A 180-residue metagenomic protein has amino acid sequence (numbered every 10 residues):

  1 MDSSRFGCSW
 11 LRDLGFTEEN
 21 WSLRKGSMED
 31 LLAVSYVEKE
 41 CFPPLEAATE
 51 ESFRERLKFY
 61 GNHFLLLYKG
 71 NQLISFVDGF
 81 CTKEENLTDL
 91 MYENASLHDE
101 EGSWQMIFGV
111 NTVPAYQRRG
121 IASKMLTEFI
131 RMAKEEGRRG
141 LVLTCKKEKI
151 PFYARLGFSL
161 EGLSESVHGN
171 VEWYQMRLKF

Functional and structural regions predicted by a protein language model:
M1-G15, E84: Acyl-donor-binding surface of acyltransferase catalytic domains
N20-V34: A short beta-loop-alpha structural element at the N-terminal edge of CoA-dependent acyl/N-acetyltransferase catalytic
G26, V110-T112: Hydrophobic adenine-recognition pocket in adenosine-nucleotide-binding enzymes
P44-G70, I74, D78-L97: Active-site rim helix/loop that mediates acceptor-substrate recognition in acyltransferases
S75-V110, Q117, S166-E172: Conserved acyl-donor/pantetheine-binding loop and adjacent beta-alpha core of acyl/acetyltransferases and related
E84, T144, A154, S159-Q175: Conserved catalytic-core motifs of GNAT/GCN5-like acyltransferases
T112, R118-R131: Conserved acetyl-CoA-binding loop-helix of GNAT-fold acetyltransferases
L126, R131-K146: Conserved GNAT acetyl-CoA-binding A-motif
